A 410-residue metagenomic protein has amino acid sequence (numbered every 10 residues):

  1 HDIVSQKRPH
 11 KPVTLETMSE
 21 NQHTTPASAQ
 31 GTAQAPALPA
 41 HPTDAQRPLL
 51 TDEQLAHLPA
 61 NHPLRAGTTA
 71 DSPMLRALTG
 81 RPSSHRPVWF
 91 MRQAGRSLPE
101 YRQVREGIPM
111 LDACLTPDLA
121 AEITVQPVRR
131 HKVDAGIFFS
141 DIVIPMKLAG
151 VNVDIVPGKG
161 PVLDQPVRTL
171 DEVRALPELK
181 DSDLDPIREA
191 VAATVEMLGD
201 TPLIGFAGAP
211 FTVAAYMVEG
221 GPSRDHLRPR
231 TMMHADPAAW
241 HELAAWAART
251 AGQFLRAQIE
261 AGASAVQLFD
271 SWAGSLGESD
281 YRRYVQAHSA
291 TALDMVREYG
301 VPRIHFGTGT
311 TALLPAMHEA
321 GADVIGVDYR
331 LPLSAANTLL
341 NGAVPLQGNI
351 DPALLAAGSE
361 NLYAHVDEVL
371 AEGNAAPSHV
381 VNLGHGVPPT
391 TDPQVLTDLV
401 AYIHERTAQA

Functional and structural regions predicted by a protein language model:
S19-P157, T291, Y363, P393-A410: N-terminal basic, low-complexity leaders that serve as flexible interaction/assembly modules and, when applicable, as
E106-M110, T169-L179, M233-W240: Short glycine/proline- and acidic residue-enriched helix-loop micro-motifs that form flexible lids or anion-recognition
D154-R168, S223-R230: A charged helix-plus-loop insertion that forms the helical arch/lid used to bind and gate nucleic-acid substrates
G158-E196: A gly/proline- and charged-residue-enriched helix-loop-helix capping module
D183-A410: Active-site loop segments of alpha/beta catalytic cores
